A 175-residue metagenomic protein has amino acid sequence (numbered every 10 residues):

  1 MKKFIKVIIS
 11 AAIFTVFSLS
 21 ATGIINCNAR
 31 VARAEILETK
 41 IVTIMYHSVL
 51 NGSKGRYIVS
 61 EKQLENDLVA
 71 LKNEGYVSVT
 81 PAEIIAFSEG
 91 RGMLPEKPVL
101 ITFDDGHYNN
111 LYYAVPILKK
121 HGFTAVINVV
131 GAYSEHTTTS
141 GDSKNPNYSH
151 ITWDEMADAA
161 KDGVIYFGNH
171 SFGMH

Functional and structural regions predicted by a protein language model:
M1-A12: N-terminal Sec-pathway targeting helices
K6-V7, S18-V99: N-terminal pre-catalytic segment of deacetylase/amide-hydrolase enzymes
T39, I44-K54, K97-V99, K119-H175: Metal-dependent polysaccharide deacetylase catalytic core of the NodB/CE4 family, i.e., the active-site-bearing domain
G55-Y57, L111-V115, T138: Short, solvent-exposed loop/turn and secondary-structure capping segments
I58-K62, Y108, H150: Soluble non-cytosolic domains of exported or imported proteins
S60, I117-K120: Glycine-rich, phosphate-binding/catalytic loops in enzymes
L64-L68, V115, W153-A157: Generic structural signal for well-ordered alpha-helices, preferentially at hydrophobic/aromatic core positions
E83-I84, L100-N109, Y113, K120-F123 (+1 more regions): Substrate-binding cleft of extracellular glycoside hydrolase catalytic domains
